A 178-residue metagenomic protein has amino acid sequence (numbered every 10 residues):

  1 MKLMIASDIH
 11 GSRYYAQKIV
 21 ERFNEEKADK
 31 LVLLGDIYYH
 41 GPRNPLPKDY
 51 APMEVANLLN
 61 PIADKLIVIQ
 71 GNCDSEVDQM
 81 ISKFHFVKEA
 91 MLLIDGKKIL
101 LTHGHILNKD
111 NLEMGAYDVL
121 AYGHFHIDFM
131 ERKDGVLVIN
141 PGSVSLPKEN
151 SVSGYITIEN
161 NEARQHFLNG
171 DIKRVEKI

Functional and structural regions predicted by a protein language model:
K2-I94: Core catalytic region of metal-dependent phosphoesterases/phosphodiesterases, especially metallo-beta-lactamase-like
K98-L100, H105-K173: Conserved beta-sheet core of the metallophosphoesterase superfamily
K177-I178: Anion-binding (especially nucleotide phosphate/pyrophosphate-binding) glycine-rich loop and adjoining beta-alpha core
